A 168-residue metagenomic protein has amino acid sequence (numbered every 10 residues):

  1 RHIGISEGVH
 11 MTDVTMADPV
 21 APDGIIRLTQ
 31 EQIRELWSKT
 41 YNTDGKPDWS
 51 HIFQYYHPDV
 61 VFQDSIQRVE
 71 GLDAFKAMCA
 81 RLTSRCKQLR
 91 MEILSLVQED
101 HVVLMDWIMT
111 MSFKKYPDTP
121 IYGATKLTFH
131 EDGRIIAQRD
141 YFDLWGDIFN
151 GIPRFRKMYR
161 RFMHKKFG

Functional and structural regions predicted by a protein language model:
G4-S50, Q54: Short, low-complexity N-terminal intrinsically disordered segments enriched in polar/charged residues
T12-P22, S84-R90, V97-G168: A beta-strand edge to alpha-helix "cap/lid" segment located at domain peripheries
Q30, L72-F75, P120: A structural signal for well-ordered alpha-helical scaffolds and beta->alpha junctions
Q32, H51, A74, R154-M158: Exposed alpha-helical structural elements
W37, Y56, C79, W107-M109 (+1 more regions): Hydrophobic alpha-helical core bundles mediating ligand binding, dimerization, or RNAP-core interactions
D48-H101: A solvent-exposed, acidic/Ser-Thr-rich amphipathic alpha-helical stretch
